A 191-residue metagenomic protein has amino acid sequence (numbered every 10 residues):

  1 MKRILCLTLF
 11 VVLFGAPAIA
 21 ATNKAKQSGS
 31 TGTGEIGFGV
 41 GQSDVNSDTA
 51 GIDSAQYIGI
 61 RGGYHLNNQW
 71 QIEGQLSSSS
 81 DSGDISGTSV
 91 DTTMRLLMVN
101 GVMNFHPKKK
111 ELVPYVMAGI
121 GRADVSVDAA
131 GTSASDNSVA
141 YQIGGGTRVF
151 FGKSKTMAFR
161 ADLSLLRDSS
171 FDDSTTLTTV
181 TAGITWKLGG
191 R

Functional and structural regions predicted by a protein language model:
L5-F38, G189-R191: Outer-membrane beta-barrel biogenesis signature
A21-A25, Q42, Q56, G63-A130 (+4 more regions): Gram-negative (and chloroplast) outer-membrane scaffold detector with strong preference for beta-barrel transmembrane
T31-R61: N-terminal targeting signals for Sec/Tat export/insertion, comprising classic cleavable signal peptides
E35-G37, G101-V102, T176-R191: Outer-membrane beta-barrel "beta-signal"
S43-V45, A123, L166-D168: A short, flexible beta-alpha/helix-coil linker loop
N46-D53, S86-D91, G131, S169-L177: Solvent-exposed loop/turn segments connecting transmembrane beta-strands in outer-membrane beta-barrel proteins
A129-A182: A generic hydrophobic-segment detector
